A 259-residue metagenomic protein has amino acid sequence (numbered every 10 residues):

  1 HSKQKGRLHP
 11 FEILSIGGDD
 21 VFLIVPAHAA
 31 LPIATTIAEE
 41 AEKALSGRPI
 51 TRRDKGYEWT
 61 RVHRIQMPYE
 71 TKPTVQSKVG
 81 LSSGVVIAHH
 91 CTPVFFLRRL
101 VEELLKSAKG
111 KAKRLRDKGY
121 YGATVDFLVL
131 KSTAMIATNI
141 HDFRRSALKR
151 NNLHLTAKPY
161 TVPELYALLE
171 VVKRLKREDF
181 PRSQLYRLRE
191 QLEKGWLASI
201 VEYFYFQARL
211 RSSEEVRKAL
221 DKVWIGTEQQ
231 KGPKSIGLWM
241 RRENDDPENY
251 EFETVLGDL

Functional and structural regions predicted by a protein language model:
H1-L259: Charged, helix-rich terminal subdomains or tails
